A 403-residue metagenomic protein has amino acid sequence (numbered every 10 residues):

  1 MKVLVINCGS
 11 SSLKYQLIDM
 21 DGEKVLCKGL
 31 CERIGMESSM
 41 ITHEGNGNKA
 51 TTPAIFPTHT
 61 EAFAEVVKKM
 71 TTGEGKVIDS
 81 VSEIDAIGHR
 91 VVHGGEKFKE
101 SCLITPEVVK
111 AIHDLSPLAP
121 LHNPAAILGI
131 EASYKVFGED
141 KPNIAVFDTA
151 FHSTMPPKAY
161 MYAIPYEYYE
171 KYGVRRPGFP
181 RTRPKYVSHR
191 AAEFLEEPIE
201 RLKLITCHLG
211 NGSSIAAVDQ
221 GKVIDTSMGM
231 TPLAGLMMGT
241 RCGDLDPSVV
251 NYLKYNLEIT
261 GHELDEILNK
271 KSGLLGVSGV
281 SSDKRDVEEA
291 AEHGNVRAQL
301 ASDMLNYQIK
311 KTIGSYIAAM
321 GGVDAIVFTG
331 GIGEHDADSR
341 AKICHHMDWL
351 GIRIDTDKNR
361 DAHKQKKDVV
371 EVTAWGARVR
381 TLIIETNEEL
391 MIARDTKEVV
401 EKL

Functional and structural regions predicted by a protein language model:
V3, S12-F56, G229: Short glycine-rich, Thr/Ser-proximal phosphate-binding strand/loop in the N-terminal lobe of ATP-dependent enzymes
G9, H89-V92, L209, V323 (+1 more regions): Glycine-rich beta-strand-to-loop/alpha-helix junction loops that act as flexible
K69-D85, A191-P198, I313-D324: Phosphate/pyrophosphate-binding loops at sites that engage ATP/ADP/AMP, CoA/4′-phosphopantetheine, polyphosphate
E74-H122, P142-I144, A150-M161: Short beta-strand-loop/turn "lid" adjacent to the catalytic site in phosphate-handling enzymes
F151-K254: Glycine-rich phosphate-binding loop of actin/hexokinase-like ATP-binding domains
D219, I224-L257, E266, G330-H363 (+1 more regions): Catalytic phosphate/nucleotide-handling subdomain of diverse soluble enzymes
E266, G273-V277, K284-A319: Adenine-nucleotide phosphate-binding core of ATP-dependent small-molecule kinases
Q299, D303-A319, G333-L403: Internal helix-turn-beta structural module
